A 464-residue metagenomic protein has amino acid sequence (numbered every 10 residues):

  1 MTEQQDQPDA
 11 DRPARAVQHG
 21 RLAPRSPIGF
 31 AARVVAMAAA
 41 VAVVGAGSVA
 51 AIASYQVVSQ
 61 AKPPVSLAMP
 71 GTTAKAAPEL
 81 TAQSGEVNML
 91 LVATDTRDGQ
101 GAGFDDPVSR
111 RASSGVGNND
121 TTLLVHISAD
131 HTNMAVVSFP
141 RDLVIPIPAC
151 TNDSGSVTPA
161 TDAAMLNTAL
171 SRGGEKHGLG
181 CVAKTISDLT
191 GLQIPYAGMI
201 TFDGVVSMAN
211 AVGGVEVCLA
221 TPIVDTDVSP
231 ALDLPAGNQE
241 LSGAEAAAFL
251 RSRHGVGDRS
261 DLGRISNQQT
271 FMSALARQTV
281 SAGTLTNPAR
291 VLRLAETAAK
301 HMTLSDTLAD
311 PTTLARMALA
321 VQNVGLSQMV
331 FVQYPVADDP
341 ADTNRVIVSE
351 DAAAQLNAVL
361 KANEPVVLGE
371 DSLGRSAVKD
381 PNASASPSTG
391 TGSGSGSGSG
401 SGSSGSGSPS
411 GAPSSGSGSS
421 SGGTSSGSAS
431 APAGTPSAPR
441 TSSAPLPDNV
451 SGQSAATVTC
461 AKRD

Functional and structural regions predicted by a protein language model:
T2-D464: Non-catalytic, solvent-exposed segments at the cell envelope interface
